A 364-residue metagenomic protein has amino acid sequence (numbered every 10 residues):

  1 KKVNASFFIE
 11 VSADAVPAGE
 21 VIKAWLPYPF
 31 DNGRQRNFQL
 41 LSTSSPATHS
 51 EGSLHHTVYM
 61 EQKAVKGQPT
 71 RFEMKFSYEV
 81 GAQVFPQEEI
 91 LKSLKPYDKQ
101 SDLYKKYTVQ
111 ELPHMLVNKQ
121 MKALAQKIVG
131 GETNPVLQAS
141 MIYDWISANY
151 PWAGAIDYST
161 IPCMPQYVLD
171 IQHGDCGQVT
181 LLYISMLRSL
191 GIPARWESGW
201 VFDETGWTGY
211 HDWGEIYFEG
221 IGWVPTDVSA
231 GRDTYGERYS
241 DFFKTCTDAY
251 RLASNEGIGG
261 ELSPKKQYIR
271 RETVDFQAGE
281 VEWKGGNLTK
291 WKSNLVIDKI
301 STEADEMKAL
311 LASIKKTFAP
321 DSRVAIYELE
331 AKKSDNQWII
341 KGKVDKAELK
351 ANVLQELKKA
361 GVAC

Functional and structural regions predicted by a protein language model:
K1-V84: Intrinsically disordered, low-complexity N-terminal segments that are enriched in acidic
Y28-F30, F76-V80, S198-W200, A230 (+2 more regions): A mature extracytoplasmic/lumenal domain signature
N32, A82, A125-T133, I146-G154 (+6 more regions): Sec/Tat-exported extracytoplasmic proteins
S50-H55, A64-I156, T160-Q166, D170: Acidic low-complexity segments
A123-K127, L137-S140, D144, A148 (+6 more regions): Solvent-exposed, polar/charged alpha-helical surfaces in well-ordered, non-transmembrane soluble domains, broadly
G130-D212, Y217-E219, T234-K244: Active-site neighborhood of thiol-dependent amide/isopeptide-bond enzymes
F202-T302: Active-site rim recognition segments
T302-C364: N-terminal targeting leaders
